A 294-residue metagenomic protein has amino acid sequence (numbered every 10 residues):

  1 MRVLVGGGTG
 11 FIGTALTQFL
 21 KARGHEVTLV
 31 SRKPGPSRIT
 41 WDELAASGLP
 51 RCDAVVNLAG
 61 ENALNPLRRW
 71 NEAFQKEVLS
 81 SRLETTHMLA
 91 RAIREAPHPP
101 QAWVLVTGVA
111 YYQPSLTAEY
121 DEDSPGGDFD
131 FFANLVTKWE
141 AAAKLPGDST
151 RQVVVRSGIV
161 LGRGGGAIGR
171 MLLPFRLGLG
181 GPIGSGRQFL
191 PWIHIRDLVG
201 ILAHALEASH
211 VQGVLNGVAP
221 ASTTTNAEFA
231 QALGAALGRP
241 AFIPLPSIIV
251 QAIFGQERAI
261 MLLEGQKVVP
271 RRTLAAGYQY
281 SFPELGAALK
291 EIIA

Functional and structural regions predicted by a protein language model:
R2, A208-Q256, K290-A294: Mid/C-terminal beta-alpha module of Rossmann-like enzyme folds, strongest in SDR-family dehydrogenases/epimerases
V3-R23: N-terminal Rossmann NAD(P)H-binding glycine-rich loop of SDR-like oxidoreductase domains
G35-M88, A92: NAD(P)H-binding glycine-rich loop region in Rossmannoid oxidoreductase-like domains and their noncatalytic homologs
H87-F129: Conserved Rossmann-fold NAD(P)-dependent oxidoreductase catalytic core, especially the SDR/UDP-sugar
D128-Q152: Active-site Tyr-X1-5-Lys
D130, G147, V153-V154, G158-F189: NAD(P)-dependent short-chain dehydrogenase/reductase
L172-G180, Q188-T223: Alpha-helical substrate-binding/gating segment
I260-A294: C-terminal amphipathic/interface module of NAD(P)-dependent oxidoreductases and related NAD-binding regulators
